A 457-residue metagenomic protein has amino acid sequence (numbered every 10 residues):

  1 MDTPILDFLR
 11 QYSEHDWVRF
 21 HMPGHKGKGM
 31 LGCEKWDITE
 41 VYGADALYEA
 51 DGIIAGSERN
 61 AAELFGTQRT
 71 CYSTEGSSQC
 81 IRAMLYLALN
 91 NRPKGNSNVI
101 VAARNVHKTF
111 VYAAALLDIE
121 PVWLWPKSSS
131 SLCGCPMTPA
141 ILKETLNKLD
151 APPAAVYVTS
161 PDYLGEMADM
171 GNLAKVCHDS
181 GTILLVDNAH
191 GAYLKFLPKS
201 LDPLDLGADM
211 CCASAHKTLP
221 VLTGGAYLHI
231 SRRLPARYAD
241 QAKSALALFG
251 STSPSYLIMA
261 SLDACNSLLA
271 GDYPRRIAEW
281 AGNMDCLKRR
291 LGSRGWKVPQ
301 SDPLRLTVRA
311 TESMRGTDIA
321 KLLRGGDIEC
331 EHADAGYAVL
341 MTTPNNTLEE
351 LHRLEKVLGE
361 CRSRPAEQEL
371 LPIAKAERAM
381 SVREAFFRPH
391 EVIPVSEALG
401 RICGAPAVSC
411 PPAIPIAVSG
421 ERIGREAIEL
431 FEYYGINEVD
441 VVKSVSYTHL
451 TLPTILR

Functional and structural regions predicted by a protein language model:
M1-G52, T182: N-terminal "arm"/small-domain region of PLP-dependent enzymes with the aminotransferase-like
I5-F8, T67, G76-K297, A310: Conserved PLP-enzyme active-site core in the AAT-like
E34-Q79: Conserved N-terminal alpha-helix of the aminotransferase class I/II PLP-enzyme fold
Y72, W123-W125, A213, H332 (+1 more regions): Structural signal for conserved beta-strand scaffold positions within catalytic alpha/beta enzyme cores
D118, I436-S444: Short, compositionally biased
G292-I436: Conserved C-terminal alpha-helix-loop-beta "cap" of PLP-dependent enzymes that closes/shapes the active-site mouth
T448-T454: Conserved small/polar residues in nucleotide/adenosyl-binding loops
